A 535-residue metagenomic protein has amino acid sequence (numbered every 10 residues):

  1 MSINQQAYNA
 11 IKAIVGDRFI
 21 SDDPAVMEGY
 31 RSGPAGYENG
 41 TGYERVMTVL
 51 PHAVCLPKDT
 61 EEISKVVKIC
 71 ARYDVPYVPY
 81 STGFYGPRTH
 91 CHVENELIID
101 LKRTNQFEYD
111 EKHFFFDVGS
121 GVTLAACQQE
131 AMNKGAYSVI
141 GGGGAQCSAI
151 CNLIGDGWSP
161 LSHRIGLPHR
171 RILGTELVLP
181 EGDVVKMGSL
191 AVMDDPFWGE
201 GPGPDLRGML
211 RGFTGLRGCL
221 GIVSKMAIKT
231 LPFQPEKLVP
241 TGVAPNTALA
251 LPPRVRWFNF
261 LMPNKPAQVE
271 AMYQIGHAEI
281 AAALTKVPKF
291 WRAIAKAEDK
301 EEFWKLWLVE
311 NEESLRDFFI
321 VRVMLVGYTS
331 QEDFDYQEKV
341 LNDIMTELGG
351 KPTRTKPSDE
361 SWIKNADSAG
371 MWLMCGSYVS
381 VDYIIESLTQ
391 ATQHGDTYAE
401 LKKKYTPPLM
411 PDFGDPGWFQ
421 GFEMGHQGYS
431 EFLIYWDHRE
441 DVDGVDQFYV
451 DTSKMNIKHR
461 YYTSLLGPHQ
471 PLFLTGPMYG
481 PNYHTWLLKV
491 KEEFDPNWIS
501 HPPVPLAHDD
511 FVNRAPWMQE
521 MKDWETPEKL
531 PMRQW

Functional and structural regions predicted by a protein language model:
I14-G42: Conserved oxyanion/phosphate-binding beta-strand-loop segments in alpha/beta enzyme cores
F19-P24, L56-P57, Y77-S81, I99-L101 (+8 more regions): General beta-strand structural signal in soluble alpha/beta enzymes
Y37-Y137, S148-P160: Long, structured ligand/cofactor-binding scaffold of large enzymes
E44-H52, K65-K68, D74-P76, Y80-E96 (+3 more regions): Conserved glycine-rich FAD pyrophosphate-binding loop
K58, N259-A267, R322-Q331, Y383-Q390 (+1 more regions): Short beta-strand-to-loop capping motifs
Q106-D110, S120, L124-N264, M532-W535: FAD-binding subdomain of flavoenzyme oxidoreductases
P202-D205, R211, A227, L238-T247 (+1 more regions): C-terminal cap/substrate-recognition region of VAO/PCMH-type FAD-linked oxidoreductases
